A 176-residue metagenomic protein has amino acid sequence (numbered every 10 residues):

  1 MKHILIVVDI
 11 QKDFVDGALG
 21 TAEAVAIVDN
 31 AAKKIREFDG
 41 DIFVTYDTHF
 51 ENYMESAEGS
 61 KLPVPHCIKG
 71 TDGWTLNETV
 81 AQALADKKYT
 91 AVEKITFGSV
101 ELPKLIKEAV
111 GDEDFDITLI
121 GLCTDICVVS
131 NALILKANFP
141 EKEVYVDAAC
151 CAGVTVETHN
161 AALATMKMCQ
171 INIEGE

Functional and structural regions predicted by a protein language model:
M1-T90, D112, Y145, V154 (+2 more regions): Active-site acidic carboxylates
N30-E37, V129-F139: Histidine-anchored nucleotide/phosphate-binding helix
T45-T48, I95, L122, A149: Active-site-proximal beta-strand/loop segments in catalytic clefts of secreted hydrolases
M54-S56, L102-K104, S130-N131, E157-T158: Short, well-ordered secondary-structure micro-motifs
G70-I126: Internal catalytic-core helix/loop-beta-alpha segment that presents or stabilizes conserved functional determinants
T118-D125, K142-V156, E176: A short glycine-rich beta-strand->turn/loop micro-motif centered on a GG-aromatic cluster
I126-S130, I134, V146, A161: Short amphipathic alpha-helical segments
P140-K142, I171: Short phosphate-binding/catalytic loops that engage adenosine nucleotides
